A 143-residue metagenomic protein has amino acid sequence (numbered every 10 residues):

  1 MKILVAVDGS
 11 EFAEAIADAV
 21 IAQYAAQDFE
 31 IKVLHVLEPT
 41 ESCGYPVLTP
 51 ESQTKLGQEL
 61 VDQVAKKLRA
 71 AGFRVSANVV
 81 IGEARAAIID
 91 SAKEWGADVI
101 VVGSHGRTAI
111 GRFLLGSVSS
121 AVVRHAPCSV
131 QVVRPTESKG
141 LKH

Functional and structural regions predicted by a protein language model:
M1-A15, H125-H143: Intrinsically disordered or low-complexity boundary/linker segments at protein termini and domain junctions
M1-V47, E51: Small/aliphatic-rich secondary-structure junction motif
I16, C43-P46, I89-D90, R112-F113 (+1 more regions): Short, well-ordered secondary-structure micro-motifs
K32, S76, Q131: Conserved beta-strand positions in the Rossmann-like core of class I SAM-dependent methyltransferases
H35-V36, G103-H105, P135: Short secondary-structure boundary segments
P50, T54-D62: Short, surface-exposed alpha-helical segments at coil->helix boundaries
K66-I100, S138-H143: Structural beta-alpha unit
V99-A121, K139-H143: Glycine-rich, Arg-bearing micro-motifs that act as flexible, cationic patches
